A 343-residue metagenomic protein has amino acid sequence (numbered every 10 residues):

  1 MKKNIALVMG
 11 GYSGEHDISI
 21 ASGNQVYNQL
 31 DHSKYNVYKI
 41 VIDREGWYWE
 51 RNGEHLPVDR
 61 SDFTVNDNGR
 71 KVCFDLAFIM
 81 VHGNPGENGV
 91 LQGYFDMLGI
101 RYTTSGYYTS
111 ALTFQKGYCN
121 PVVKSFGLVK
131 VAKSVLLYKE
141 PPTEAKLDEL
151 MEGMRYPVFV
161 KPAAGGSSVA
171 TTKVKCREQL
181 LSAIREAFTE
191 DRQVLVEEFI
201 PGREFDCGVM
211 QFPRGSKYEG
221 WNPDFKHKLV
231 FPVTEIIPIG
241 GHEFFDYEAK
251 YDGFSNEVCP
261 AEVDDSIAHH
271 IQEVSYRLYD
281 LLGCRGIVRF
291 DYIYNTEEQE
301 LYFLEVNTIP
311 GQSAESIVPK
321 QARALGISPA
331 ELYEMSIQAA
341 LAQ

Functional and structural regions predicted by a protein language model:
M1-Y108, L112-Y118, V122-S125, Y138-E149: ATP-binding N-terminal substructure of ATP-dependent carboxylate-amine bond-forming enzymes
K2-M9, S13, K71, L112-R203 (+1 more regions): Active-site nucleotide/adenylate-binding loops and adjacent lid/helix of ATP-dependent enzymes
V37, R101-Y102, K130-V131, V158 (+1 more regions): Hydrophobic beta-strand scaffold residues
G83, S168, N307-Q321: Glycine-rich phosphate/pyrophosphate-binding beta-alpha loops
T172-E273, E300-Y302: Phosphate-binding site of ATP-dependent enzymes
E198, Y279-Q312, A322: Conserved metal-phosphate-binding beta-hairpin within the catalytic cores of diverse ATP-dependent phosphoryl-transfer
E257, A261-E262, S266-H269, E273 (+3 more regions): Peripheral (often C-terminal) accessory segments that flank ATP-dependent C-N-forming ligase machineries
